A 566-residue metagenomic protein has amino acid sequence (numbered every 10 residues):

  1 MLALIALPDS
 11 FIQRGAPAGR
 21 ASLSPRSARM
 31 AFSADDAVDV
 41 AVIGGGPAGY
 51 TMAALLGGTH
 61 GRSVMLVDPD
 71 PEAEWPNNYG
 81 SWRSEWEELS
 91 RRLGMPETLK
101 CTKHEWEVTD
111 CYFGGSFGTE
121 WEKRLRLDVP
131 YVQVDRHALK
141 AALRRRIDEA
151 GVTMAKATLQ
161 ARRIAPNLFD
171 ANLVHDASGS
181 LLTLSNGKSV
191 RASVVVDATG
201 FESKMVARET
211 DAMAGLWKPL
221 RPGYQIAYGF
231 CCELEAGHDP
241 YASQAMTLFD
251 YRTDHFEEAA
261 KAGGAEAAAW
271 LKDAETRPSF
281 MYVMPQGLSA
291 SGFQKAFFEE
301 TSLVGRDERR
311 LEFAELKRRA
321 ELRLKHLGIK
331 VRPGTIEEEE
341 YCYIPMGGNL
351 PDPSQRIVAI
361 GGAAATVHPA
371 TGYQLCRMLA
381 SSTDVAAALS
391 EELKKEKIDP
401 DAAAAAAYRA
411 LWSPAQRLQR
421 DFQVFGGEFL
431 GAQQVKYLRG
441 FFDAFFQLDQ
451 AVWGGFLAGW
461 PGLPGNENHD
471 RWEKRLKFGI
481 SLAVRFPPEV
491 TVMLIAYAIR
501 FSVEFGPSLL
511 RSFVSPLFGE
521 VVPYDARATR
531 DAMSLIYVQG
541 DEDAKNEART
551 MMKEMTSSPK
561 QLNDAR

Functional and structural regions predicted by a protein language model:
M1-S22: N-terminal chloroplast transit peptides
D35-L66: N-terminal Rossmann-like FAD-binding beta1-loop-alpha1 element of flavoenzymes
L55, R146-R332, P345, L350 (+1 more regions): Predominantly flavin-linked oxidoreductase catalytic cores and closely associated redox partners
L55-S116: N-terminal FAD cofactor-binding segment of flavoenzymes
R306-E339, S381-W412: Flavin-binding catalytic cores
Y341-I360, A365, R417, L430-K436: FAD-binding beta-loop-beta segment adjacent to the flavin cofactor pocket
A365-A386: A conserved FAD-binding loop/helix module that cradles the flavin
A386-D564: C-terminal helical "tail/cap" subdomain of flavin- and related membrane-associated enzymes
